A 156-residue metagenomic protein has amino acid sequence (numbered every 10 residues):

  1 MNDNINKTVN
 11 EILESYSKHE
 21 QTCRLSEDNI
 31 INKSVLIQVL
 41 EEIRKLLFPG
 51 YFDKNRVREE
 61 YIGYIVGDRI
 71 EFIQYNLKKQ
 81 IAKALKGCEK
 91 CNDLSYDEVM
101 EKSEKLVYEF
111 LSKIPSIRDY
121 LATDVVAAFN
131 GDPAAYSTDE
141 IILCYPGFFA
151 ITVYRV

Functional and structural regions predicted by a protein language model:
M1-R155: Terminal amphipathic alpha-helical/low-complexity segments used for targeting or macromolecular assembly
